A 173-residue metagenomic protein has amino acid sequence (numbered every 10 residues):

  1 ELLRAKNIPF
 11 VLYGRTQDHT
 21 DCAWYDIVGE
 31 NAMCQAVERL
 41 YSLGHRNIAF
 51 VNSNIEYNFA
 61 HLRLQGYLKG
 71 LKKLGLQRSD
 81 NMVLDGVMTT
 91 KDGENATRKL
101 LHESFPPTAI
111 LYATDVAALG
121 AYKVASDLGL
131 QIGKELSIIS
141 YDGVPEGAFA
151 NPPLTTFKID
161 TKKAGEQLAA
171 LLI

Functional and structural regions predicted by a protein language model:
E1-Q35, V116, D142-L154: Flexible loop/hinge segments that line or gate small-molecule binding clefts
L2, K6, L62-L74, K99 (+1 more regions): Alpha-helical structural signal in soluble globular domains
T20, L68-E94: Short beta-strand elements in bilobed, periplasmic/extracellular small-molecule ligand-binding domains
Y25-F50, Q65, K69, T90-K99 (+2 more regions): Hydrophobic alpha-helical segments within soluble ligand-binding/sensing domains
E56, R63, V116-A118: Alpha-helix capping/helix-boundary segments
A96-I173: Flexible loop/turn connectors
